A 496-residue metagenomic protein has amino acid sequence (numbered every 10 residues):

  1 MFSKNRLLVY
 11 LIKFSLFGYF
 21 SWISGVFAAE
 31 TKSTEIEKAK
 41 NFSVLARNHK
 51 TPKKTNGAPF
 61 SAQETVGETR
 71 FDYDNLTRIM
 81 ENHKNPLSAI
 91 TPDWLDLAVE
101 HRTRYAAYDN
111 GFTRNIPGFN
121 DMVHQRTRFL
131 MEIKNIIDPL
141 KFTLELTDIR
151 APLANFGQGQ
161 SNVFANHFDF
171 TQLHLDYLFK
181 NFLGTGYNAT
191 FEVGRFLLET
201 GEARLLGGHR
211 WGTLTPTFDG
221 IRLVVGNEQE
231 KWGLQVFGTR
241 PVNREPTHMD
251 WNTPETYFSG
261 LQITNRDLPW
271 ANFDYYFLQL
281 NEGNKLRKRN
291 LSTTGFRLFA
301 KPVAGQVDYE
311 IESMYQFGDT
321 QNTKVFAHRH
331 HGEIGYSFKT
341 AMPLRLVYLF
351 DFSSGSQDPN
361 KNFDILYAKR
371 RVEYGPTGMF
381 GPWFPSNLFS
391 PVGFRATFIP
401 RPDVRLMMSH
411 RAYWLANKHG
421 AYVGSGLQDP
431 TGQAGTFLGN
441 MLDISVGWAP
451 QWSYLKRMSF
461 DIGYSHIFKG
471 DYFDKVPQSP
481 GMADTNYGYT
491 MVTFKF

Functional and structural regions predicted by a protein language model:
M1-V9: N-terminal secretory signal peptides that target proteins for export/translocation
F2, S24-N120, E132-K134, L346 (+1 more regions): N-terminal periplasmic/intermembrane-space "pro-region" immediately following the signal or transit peptide
L11-W22: Bacterial N-terminal signal peptides
P52-G67, Y73-L76, E312-Q316, T323-M407 (+1 more regions): Extracellular/periplasmic loop regions
A106-G111, R150-F156, L197-L205, F237-R244 (+6 more regions): Flexible, solvent-exposed coil segments and beta strand-coil junctions, predominantly the extracellular/periplasmic
A107-Q125, N135-A189, R204-G207, D319-Q321 (+3 more regions): Surface-exposed loop and membrane-interface regions of Gram-negative outer-membrane beta-barrel proteins
K180-F191, L205-P359, I399, A412-W414 (+4 more regions): Signature for the C-terminal beta-barrel architecture of outer-membrane proteins
Q451-K495: Predominantly the C-terminal beta-signal and adjacent terminal strand-loop region of outer-membrane beta-barrel
